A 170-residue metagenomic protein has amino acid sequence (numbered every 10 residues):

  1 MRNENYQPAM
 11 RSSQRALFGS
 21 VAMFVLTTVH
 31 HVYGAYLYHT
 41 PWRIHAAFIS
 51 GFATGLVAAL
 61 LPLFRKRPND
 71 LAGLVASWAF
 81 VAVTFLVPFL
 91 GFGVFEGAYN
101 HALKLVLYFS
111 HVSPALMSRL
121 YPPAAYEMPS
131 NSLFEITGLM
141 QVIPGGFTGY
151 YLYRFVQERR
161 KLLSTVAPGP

Functional and structural regions predicted by a protein language model:
R2-A53: Transmembrane alpha-helical insertion/packing segments
S20-V21, G73-G93, P168-P170: Transmembrane alpha-helical segments of multi-pass membrane proteins
T27-L37, A82-F109: C-terminal TM-helix exit segments that contain a strictly Trp-centered aromatic cap at the helix terminus
G34-A46, E96-Y99, M128-F134: Membrane-helix interface and helix-disruption motif detector
F52-G73: Canonical alpha-helical transmembrane segments
H101-A125: Membrane-interfacial helical/loop segments at transmembrane boundaries in membrane proteins
L116-F147: Hydrophobic alpha-helical transmembrane segments
G146-G169: Cytosolic juxtamembrane helix at the C-terminal end of the final transmembrane segment
